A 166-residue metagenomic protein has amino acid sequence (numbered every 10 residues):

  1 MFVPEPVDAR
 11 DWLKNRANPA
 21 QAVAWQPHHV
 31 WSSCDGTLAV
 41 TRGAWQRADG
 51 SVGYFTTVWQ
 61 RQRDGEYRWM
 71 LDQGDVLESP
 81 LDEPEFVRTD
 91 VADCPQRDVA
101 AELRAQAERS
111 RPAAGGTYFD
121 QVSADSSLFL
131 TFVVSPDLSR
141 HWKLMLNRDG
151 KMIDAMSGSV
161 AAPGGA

Functional and structural regions predicted by a protein language model:
M1-V7, S126, G150: Short, solvent-exposed secondary-structure junction/capping segments
V7-A9, A22, D98: A generic alpha-helix propensity feature with a strong bias for hydrophobic helices
D11, T57-Q62, D93-Q96: Short flexible/disordered coil segments
W12-T56, A107-V134, M156-A166: Surface-exposed, charged secondary-structure patches
V52-F86, R140, L144-A166: Short beta-strand edge/turn micro-motifs at domain boundaries
G74-R109: Pro/Ala/Gly-rich low-complexity, hydrophilic intrinsically disordered segments
D137: Short alpha-helical
